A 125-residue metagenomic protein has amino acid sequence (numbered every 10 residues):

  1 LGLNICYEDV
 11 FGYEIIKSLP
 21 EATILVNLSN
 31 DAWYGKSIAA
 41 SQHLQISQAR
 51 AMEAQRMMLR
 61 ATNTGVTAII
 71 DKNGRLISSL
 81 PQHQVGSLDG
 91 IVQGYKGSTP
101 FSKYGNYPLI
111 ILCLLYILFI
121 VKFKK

Functional and structural regions predicted by a protein language model:
L1-K125: Solvent-exposed soluble domains appended to multi-pass membrane proteins
